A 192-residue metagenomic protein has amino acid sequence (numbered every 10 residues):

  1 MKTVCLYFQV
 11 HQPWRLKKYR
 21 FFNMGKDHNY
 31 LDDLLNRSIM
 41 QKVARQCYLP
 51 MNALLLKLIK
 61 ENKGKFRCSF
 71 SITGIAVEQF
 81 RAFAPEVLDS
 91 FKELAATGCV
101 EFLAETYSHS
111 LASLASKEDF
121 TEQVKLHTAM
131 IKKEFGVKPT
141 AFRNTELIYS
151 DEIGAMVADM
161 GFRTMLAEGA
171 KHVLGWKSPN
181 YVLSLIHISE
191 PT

Functional and structural regions predicted by a protein language model:
M1-E61: N-terminal regions that are enriched for targeting/export leaders and immediately downstream pro/stem segments
V4-F8, C68-F70, F102-A104, T140 (+1 more regions): Hydrophobic faces of well-ordered beta-strands that scaffold small-molecule active sites in alpha/beta enzyme cores
D33-Q46, T73-R81, Y107-F120, K138-T145: The substrate-binding groove and active-site-proximal loops of carbohydrate-active enzymes, especially glycoside
R45-P85: N-terminal accessory alpha/beta regions
L56-K65, F83-L103, L185: Acidic (Asp/Glu)-rich catalytic clusters
S110-K133, S189: Alpha-helical scaffold elements lining the catalytic groove of polysaccharide deacetylases
K125-P179: Catalytic domains of cell-wall/extracellular-matrix polysaccharide-remodeling enzymes, centered on de-N-acetylation
S184-T192: Residue-level detector of conserved catalytic or cofactor/ligand-binding positions in enzyme active sites
